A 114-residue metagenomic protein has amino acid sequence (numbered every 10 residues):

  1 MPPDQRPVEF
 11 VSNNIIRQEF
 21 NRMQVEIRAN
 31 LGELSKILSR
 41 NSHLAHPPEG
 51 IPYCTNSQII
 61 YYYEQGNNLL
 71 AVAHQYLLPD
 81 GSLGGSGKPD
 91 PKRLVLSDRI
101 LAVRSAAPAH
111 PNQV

Functional and structural regions predicted by a protein language model:
P2-V114: Catalytic toxin/effector domains delivered as secreted proteins or via bacterial secretion systems
